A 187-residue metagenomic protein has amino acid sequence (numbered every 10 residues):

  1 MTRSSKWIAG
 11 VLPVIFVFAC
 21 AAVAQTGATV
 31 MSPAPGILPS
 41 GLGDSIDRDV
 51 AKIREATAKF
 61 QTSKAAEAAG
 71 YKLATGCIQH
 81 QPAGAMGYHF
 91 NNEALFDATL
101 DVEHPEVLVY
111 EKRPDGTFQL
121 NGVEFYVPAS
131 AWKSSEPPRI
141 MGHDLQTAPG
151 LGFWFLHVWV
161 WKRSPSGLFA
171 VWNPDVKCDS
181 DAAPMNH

Functional and structural regions predicted by a protein language model:
M1-W7: N-terminal secretory signal peptides that target proteins for export/translocation
G10-A19: Bacterial N-terminal signal peptides
A22-A24: Sec/Tat signal peptide C-region and signal peptidase I cleavage site
T26-H187: Primary mode marks residue(s) on the alpha4-beta5-alpha5 output face of response regulator receiver
